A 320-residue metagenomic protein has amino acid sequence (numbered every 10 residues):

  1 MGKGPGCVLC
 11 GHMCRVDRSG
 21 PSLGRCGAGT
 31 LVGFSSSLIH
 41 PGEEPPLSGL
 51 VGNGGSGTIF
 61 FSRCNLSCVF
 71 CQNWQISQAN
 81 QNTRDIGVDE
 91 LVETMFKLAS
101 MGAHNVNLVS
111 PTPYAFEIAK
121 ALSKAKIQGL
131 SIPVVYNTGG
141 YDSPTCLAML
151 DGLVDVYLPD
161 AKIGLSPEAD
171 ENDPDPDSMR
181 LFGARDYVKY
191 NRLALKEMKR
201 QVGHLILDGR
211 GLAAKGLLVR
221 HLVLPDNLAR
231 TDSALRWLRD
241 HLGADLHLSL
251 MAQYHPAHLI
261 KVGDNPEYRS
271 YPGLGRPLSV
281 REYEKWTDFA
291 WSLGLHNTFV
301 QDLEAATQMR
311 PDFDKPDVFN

Functional and structural regions predicted by a protein language model:
M1-L23, V202-N320: Auxiliary Fe-S-binding modules of radical SAM enzymes
P21-L23, G29-N53, G164-G183, L207-L212 (+1 more regions): Intrinsically disordered, low-complexity coil segments
G27-G152, V156, L165-P167, E171: Conserved Radical SAM active-site core
G57, V106, V134-Y136, Y157-P159 (+3 more regions): Hydrophobic faces of well-ordered beta-strands that scaffold small-molecule active sites in alpha/beta enzyme cores
I76-E90, S110-K120, E168-Q201, D226-D232 (+1 more regions): Conserved non-cysteine loop/helix-boundary elements of the Radical SAM core domain that shape
E93, K97, E117-K124, T145 (+5 more regions): Alpha-helical scaffolding segments of alpha/beta enzyme cores, especially the outer helices of TIM-barrel or partial
T112-Y114, G140-D142, I163-L165, V223 (+2 more regions): Active-site-proximal loop/turn and secondary-structure-junction residues that shape catalytic pockets, frequently
L122-S123, L150-D151, R180-A184, D312-V318: Short low-complexity, flexible loop/linker segments enriched in glycine and/or proline with clustered acidic
